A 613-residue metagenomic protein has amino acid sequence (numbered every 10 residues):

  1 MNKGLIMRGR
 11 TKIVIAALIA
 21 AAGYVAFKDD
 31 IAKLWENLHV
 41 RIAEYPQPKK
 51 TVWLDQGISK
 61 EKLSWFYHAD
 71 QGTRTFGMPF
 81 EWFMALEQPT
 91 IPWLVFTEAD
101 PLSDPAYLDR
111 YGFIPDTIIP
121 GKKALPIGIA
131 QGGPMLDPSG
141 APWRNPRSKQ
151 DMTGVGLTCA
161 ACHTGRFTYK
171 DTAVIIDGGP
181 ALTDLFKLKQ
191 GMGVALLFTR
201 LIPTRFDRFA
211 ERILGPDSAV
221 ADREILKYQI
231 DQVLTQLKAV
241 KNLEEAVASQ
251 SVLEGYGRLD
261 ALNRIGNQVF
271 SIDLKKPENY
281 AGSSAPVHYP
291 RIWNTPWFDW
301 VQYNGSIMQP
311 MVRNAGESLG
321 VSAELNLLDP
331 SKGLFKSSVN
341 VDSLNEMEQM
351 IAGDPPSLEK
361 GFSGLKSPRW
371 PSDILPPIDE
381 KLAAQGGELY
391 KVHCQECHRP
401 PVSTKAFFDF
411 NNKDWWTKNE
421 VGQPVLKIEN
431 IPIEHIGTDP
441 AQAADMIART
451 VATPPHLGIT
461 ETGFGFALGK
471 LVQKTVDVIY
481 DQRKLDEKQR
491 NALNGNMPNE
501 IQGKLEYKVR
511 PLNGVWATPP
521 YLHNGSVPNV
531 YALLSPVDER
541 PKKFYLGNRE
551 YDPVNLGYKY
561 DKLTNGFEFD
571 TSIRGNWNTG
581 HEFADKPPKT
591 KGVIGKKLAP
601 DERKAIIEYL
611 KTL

Functional and structural regions predicted by a protein language model:
N2-I19: N-terminal Sec-pathway targeting helices
R10-K12, V25-L613: Periplasmic c-type cytochrome electron-transfer domains
I19-V25: Hydrophobic h-region of N-terminal signal peptides that target proteins for export in Gram-negative bacteria
